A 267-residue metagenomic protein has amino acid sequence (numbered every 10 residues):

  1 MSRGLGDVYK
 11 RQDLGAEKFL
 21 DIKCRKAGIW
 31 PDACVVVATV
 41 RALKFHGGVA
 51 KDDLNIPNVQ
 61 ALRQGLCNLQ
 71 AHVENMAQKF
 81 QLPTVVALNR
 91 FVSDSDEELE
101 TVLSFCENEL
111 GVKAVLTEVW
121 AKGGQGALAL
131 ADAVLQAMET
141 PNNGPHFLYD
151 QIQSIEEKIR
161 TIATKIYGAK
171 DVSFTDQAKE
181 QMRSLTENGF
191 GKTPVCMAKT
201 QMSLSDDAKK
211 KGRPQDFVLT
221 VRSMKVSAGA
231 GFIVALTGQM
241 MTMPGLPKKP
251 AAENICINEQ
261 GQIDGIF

Functional and structural regions predicted by a protein language model:
M1-Y9: Single conserved hydrophobic/aromatic residue that forms the stacking wall/gate of nucleotide- or nucleobase-binding
V8, M182, V226-S227: Active-site loops and adjacent core secondary-structure elements that bind or stabilize anionic groups
L14-D21, L43-D52, D96-E100, G126-A129 (+2 more regions): Short acidic, glycine/serine/threonine-rich loops at helix termini
K18-R41: Inter-motif core of Ras-like GTPase G domains
G28, D32, M202-F267: C-terminal effector/interaction modules appended to NTPase cores
V35-L62, L82: Gly-rich Lys/Arg/Thr-decorated short loops/hinges at beta-loop-alpha junctions or inter-strand turns that position
L66-L69, V73, A77-F80, I257-I263: Metallocofactor- and cofactor-centric catalytic cores in central/energy metabolism, strongly enriched
H72, A77-P83, L88, S93-D94 (+1 more regions): Hard-cation-handling environments
